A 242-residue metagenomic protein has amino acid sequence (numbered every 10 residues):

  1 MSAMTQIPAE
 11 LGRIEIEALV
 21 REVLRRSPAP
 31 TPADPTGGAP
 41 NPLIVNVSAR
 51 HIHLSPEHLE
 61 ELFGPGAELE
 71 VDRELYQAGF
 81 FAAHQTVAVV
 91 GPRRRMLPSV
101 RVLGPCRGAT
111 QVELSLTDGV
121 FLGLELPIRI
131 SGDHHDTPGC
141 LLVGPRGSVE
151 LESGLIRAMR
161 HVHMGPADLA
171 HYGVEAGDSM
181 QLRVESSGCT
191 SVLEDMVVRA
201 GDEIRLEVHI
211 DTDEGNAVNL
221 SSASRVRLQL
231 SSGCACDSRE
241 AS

Functional and structural regions predicted by a protein language model:
M1-N41: Protein-protein interaction and targeting regions used for scaffolding, dimerization, and localization
A3-P8, R26-S27, A176, R199-V208 (+1 more regions): Extended, non-catalytic scaffold segments that flank or surround catalytic motifs
V20-T31, F63-A67, R93, S222 (+1 more regions): Structural signal for hydrophobic packing residues in well-ordered secondary-structure cores of soluble enzyme domains
A39-P42, S231-G233: Short domain-boundary/entry signatures in modular proteins, especially in secreted/extracellular architectures
I44-N46, H51-P92, P98-P145, E150-R183 (+1 more regions): Short beta-strand-centered segments at strand-helix junctions
P92, E185-S187, S231: Solvent-exposed coil/turn segments that connect beta secondary-structure elements in extracytoplasmic/periplasmic
P98, S187-M196, G233-A241: Short, Lys/Arg- and Gly-enriched loop/turn segments at beta-strand edges
A217-R239: Mixed-charge, glycine-accented linear interaction segment located at domain edges/termini
